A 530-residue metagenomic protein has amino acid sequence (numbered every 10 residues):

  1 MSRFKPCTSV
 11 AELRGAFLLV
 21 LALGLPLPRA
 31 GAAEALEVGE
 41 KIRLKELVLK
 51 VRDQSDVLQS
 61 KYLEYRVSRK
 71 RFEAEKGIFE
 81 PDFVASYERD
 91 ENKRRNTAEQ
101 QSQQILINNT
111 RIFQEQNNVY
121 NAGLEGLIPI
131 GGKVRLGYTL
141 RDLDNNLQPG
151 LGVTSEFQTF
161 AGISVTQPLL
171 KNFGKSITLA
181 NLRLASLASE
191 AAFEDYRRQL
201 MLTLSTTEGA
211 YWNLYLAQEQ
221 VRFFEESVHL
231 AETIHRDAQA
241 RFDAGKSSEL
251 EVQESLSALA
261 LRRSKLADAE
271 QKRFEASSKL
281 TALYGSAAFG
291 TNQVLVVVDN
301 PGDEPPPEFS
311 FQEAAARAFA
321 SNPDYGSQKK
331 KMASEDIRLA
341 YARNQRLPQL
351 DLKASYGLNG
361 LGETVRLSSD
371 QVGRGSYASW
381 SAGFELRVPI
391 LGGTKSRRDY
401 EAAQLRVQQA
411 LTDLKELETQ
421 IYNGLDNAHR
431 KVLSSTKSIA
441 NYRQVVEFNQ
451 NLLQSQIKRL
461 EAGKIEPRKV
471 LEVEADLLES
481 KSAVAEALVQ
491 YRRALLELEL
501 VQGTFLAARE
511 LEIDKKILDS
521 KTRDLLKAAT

Functional and structural regions predicted by a protein language model:
G31-L36, E91-K93, L280, A287-T291 (+3 more regions): Acidic, low-complexity, intrinsically disordered peripheral segments
A32-G209, Q349-A354, T394-R397, Q404-V407 (+1 more regions): Short flexible linkers and secondary-structure junctions
V48, N121, G162, A315 (+2 more regions): Membrane-embedded beta-strand positions in outer-membrane beta-barrel channels/transporters
V51-R52, L106-I107, S247, E251-V252 (+3 more regions): Amphipathic alpha-helical coiled-coil scaffold segments and their short linker/junction regions
Q59-L63, V67, K76-G77, P129-S155 (+11 more regions): Sec/SRP-type N-terminal targeting helices
I112-Q116, S155-F157, E308, R374-A378 (+1 more regions): Short sequence motifs at beta-strands and strand-loop junctions characteristic of Gram-negative outer-membrane
N117-V119, Q158-F160, G209, E254 (+3 more regions): Transmembrane beta-barrel architecture of outer-membrane proteins
F193-R317, K431, S435, K458 (+4 more regions): Periplasmic alpha-helical coiled-coil/stalk elements that build and connect Gram-negative outer-membrane
